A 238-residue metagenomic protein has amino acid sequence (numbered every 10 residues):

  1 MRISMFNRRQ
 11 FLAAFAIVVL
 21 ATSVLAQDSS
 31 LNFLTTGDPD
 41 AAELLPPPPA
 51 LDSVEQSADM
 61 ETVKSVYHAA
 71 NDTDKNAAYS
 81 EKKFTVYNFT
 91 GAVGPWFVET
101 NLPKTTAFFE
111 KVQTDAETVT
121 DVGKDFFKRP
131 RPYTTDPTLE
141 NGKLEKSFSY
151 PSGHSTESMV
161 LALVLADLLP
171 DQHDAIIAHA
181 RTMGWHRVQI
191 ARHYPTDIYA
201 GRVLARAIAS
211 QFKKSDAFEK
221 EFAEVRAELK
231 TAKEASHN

Functional and structural regions predicted by a protein language model:
I3-L12: Bacterial N-terminal signal peptides that target proteins for export
R8, S53, H68, Q211-S215: Polar helix-capping/helix-linker motif
L12-V19: Sec-dependent N-terminal signal peptides
A21-S23: N-terminal signal peptide c-region/cleavage motif recognized by signal peptidases
D28-I190, E221: Hydrophobic alpha-helical bundle signature of multipass membrane enzymes
K146, T182-H193, R226-H237: Short, mixed-charge aromatic SLiMs
T182-K220: Interfacial helix-loop-helix junctions of multi-pass membrane proteins
A209-N238: C-terminal membrane module of polytopic membrane proteins
